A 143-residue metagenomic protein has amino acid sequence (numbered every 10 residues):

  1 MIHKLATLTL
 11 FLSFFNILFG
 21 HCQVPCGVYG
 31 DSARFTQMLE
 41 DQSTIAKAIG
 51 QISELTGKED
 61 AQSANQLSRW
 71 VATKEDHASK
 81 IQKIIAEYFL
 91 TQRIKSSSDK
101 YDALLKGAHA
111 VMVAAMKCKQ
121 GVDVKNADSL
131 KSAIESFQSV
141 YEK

Functional and structural regions predicted by a protein language model:
L5-F14: Sec-dependent N-terminal signal peptides
F15-H21: Sec/Tat signal peptide C-region and signal peptidase I cleavage site
H21-A61: Immediate post-signal-peptide N-terminus of mature secreted/exported proteins
F35, H109-K143: C-terminal amphipathic alpha-helix
I49-S63, Q92, A115-K125, Y141: Secondary-structure edge/capping motif, primarily at the C-terminal ends of alpha-helices and the immediately following
I49-Y88: Alpha-helical segments in soluble extracytoplasmic regions
N65-A72, Y101-L105, A127-A133: Short, charged, amphipathic alpha-helical segments
I81-Y101: Short, solvent-exposed, charged loop/turn and helix-capping segments that join or cap alpha-helices on peripheral
